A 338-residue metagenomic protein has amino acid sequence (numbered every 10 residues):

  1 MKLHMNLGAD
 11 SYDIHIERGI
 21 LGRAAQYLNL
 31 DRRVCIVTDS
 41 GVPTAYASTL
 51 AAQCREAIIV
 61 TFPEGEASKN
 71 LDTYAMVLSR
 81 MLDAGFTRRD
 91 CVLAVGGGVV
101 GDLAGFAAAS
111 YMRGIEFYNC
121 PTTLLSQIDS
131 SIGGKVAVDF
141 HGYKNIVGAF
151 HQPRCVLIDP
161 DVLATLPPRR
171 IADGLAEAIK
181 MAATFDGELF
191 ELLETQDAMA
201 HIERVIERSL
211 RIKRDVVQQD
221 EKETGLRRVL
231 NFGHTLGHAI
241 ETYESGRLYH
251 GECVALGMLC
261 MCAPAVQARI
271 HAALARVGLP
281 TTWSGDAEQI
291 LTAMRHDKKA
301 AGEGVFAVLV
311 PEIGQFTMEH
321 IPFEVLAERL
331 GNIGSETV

Functional and structural regions predicted by a protein language model:
M1-C91: ATP/NTP phosphate-donor binding region
N6, G85-T87, S110-Y111, D139-F140 (+3 more regions): Solvent-exposed alpha-helices and their adjacent loops that cap or buttress functional pockets in soluble metabolic
H15, N29, F106-Q196: A glycine/threonine-rich phosphate-anchoring loop and its flanking beta-alpha core in nucleotide/phosphate-binding
E17, I36, P121, D159 (+3 more regions): Residue-level signal for inorganic ion chemistry
V99-F106, Q127-I128, H238-A239: Short glycine/serine/threonine-rich phosphate/pyrophosphate-binding segments that cradle anionic phosphate groups
L103-G114, Y243-G246, A263-P264: Alpha-helix C-terminal capping segments
A176-A178, Q267-V338: C-terminal charged capping/lid subdomain of soluble metabolic enzymes
E191-Q289: Active-site segments that bind and position negatively charged phosphate/pyrophosphate groups
